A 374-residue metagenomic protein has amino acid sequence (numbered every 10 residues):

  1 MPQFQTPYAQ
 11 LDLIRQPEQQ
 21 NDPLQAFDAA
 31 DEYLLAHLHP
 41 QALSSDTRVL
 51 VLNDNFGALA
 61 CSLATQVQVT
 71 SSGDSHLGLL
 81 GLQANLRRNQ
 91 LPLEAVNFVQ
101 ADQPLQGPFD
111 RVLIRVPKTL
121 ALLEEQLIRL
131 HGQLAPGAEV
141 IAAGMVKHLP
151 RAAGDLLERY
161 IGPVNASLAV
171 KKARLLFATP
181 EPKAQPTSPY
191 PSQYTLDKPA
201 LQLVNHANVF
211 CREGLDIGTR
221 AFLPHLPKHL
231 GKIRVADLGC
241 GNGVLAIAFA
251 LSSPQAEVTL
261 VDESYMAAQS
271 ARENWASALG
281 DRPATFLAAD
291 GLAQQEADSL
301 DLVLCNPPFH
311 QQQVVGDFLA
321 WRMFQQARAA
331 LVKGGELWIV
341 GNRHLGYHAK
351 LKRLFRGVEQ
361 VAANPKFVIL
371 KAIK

Functional and structural regions predicted by a protein language model:
Q19, L24-D28, Y33-P40, A169-G231: SAM-dependent Rossmann-like transferase core, predominantly class I methyltransferases with a strong bias toward
F27-A95, I217-C305: Conserved SAM/SAH cofactor-binding pocket of Class I
G73-L77, M145, D262-A267, L319 (+2 more regions): Short beta->alpha hinge that forms the Motif I/post-I loop of the SAM-binding pocket
R111-A121, L238-N242, L300-Q313: Conserved proline-anchored active-site loop of SAM-dependent methyltransferases that bridges a beta-strand
E124-P136, W321-K333: A short glycine-rich, Lys/Arg-flanked "PGG" loop and its adjoining helix->strand segment in the class I
L130, L157, F249, M323 (+2 more regions): Class I S-adenosylmethionine-dependent transferase superfamily signal
G137-M145, G334-G341: Conserved beta-strand signature within the Rossmann-like core of class I S-adenosyl-L-methionine
I161-P199, V209, N342-K374: Class I S-adenosyl-L-methionine
